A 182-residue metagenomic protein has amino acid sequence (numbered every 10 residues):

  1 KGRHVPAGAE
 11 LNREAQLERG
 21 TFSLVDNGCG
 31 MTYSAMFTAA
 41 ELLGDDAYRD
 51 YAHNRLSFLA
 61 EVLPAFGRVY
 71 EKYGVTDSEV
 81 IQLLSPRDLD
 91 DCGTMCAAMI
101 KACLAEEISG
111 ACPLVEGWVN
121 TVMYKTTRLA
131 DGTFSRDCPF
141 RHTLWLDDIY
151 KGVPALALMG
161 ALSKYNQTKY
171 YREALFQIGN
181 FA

Functional and structural regions predicted by a protein language model:
K1-A182: Glycan-recognition and catalytic cores of secretory/periplasmic carbohydrate-active enzymes
